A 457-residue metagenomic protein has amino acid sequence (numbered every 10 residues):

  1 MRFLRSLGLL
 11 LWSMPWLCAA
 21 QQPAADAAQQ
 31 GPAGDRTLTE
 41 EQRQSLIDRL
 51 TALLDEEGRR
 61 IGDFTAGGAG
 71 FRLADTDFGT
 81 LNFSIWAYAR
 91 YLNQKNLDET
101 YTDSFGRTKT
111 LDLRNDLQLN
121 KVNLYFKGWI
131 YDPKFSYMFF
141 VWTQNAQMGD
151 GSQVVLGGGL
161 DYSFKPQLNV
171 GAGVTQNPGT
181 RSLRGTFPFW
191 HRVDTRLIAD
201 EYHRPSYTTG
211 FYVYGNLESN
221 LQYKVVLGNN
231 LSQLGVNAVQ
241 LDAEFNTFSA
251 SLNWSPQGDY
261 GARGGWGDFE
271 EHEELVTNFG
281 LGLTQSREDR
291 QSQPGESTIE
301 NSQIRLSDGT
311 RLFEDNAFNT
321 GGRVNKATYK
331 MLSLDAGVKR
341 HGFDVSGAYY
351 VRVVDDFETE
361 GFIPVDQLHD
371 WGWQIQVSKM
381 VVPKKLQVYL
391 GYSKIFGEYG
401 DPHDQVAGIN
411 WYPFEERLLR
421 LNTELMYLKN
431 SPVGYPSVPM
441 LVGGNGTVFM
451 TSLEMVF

Functional and structural regions predicted by a protein language model:
M1-R5: Positively charged n-region of N-terminal signal peptides that target proteins for export
S6-P15: Bacterial N-terminal signal peptides
C18-Y88, N220, F457: N-terminal periplasmic/intermembrane-space "pro-region" immediately following the signal or transit peptide
A66-G68, S104-T110, V193-L197, E314-G321 (+3 more regions): Extracytoplasmic loops and strand-loop junctions of Gram-negative outer membrane beta-barrel proteins
G70-N96, T100, K109-Q233, Q240-D259 (+6 more regions): Outer membrane beta-barrel
T100-G106, G159, F187-R192, L241-F245 (+4 more regions): Flexible, surface-exposed loop regions and adjacent strand-edge segments of Gram-negative outer-membrane beta-barrel
F248-D259, G443-F457: Outer-membrane beta-barrel "beta-signal"
N253-W254, A262-W266, E271-F396, F457: Detector for outer-membrane/organellar transmembrane beta-barrel domains, recognizing the amphipathic beta-strand
